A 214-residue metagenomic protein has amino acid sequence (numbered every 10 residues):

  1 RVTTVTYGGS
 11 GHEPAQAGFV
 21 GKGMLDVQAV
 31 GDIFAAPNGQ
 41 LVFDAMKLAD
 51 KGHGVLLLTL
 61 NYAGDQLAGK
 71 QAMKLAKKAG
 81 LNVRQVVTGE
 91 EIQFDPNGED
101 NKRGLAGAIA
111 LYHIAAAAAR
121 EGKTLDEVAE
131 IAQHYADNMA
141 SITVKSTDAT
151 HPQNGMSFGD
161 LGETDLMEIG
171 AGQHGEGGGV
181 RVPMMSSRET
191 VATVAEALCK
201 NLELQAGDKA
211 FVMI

Functional and structural regions predicted by a protein language model:
R1-I214: N-terminal loops that bind phosphate or other acidic moieties and the adjacent beta-alpha structural core
